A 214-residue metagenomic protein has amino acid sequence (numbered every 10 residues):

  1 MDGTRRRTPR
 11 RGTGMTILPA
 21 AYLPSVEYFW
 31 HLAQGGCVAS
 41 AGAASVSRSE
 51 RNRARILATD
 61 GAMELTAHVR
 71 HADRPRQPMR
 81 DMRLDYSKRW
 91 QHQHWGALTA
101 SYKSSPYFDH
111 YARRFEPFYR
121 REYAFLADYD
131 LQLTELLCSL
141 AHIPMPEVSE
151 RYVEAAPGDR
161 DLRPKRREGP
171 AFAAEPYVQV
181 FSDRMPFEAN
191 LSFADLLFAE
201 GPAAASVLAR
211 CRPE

Functional and structural regions predicted by a protein language model:
D2-E214: Residues lining hydrophobic/aromatic ligand-binding pockets adjacent to catalytic sites
